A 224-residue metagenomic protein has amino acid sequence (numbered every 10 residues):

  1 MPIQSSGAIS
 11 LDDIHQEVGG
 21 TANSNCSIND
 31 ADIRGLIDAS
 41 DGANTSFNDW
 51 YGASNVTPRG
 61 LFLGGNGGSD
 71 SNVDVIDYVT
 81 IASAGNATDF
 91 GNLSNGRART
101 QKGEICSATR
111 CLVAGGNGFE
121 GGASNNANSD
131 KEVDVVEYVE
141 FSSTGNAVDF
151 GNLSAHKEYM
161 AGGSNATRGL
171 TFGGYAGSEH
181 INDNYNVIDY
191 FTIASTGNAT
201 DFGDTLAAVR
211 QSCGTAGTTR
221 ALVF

Functional and structural regions predicted by a protein language model:
P2-F224: Polar, enzyme-active/binding microenvironments
